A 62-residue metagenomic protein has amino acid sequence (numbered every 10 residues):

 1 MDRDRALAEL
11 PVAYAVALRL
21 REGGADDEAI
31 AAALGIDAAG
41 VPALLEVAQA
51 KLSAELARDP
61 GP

Functional and structural regions predicted by a protein language model:
M1, A57-P62: Actinobacteria-biased recognition of intrinsically disordered, low-complexity terminal regions
D2-L10: Short amphipathic alpha-helical boundary/capping segments
D4, A31-A32: Amphipathic alpha-helical segments within well-ordered protein domains
A6, R19, D37: Generic anion/oxyanion-binding catalytic loop in active/binding sites
E9-A25: Short amphipathic alpha helix immediately N-terminal
L18, I30-A31: Hydrophobic positions on the alpha-helical face of helix-turn-helix-like DNA-binding modules
L34-A57: DNA-recognition helix of helix-turn-helix
